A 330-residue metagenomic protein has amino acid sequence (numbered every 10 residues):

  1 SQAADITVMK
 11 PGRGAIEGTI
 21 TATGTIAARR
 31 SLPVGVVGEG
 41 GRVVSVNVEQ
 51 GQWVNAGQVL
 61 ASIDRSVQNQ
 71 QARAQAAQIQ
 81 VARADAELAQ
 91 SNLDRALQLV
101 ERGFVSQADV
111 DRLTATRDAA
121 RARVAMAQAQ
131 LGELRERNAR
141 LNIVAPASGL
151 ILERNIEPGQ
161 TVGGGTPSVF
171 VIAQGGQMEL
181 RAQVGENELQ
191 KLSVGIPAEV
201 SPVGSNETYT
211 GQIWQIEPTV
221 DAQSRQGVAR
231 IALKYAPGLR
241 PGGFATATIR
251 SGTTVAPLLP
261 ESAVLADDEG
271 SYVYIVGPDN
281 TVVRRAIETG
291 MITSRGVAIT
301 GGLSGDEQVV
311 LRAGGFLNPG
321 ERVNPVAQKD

Functional and structural regions predicted by a protein language model:
S1-T23, A145, K191-V200, P325-D330: Acidic, gly/proline-rich low-complexity N-terminal segments at the extreme N terminus
A15-Q78, R102, E153-E157, E179 (+4 more regions): Long, amphipathic coiled-coil "stalk"/hairpin helices in large membrane-associated assemblies
G18-V43, A129-P146, F170-Q174, Q215-T219 (+1 more regions): Short beta-strand-turn/beta-hairpin segments enriched in glycine/proline and small hydrophobics that form edge-strand
T25, R42-N47, W53-V59, R137 (+6 more regions): Surface-exposed patches in structured soluble domains
E49, V67-E136, R154, L180 (+2 more regions): Alpha-helical coiled-coil segments
T114, E153, S201-P202, N206-Y272: Structural microfeature recognizing short secondary-structure transition sites
G238-D330: Edge-of-domain interaction segments
